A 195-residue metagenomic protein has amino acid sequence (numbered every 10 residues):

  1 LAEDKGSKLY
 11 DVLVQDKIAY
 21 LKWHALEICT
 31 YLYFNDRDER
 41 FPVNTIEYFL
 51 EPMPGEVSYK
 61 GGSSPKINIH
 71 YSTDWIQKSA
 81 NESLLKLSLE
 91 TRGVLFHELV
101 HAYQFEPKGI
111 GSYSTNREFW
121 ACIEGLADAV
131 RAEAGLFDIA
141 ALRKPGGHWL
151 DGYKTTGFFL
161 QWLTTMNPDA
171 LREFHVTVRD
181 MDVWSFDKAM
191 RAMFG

Functional and structural regions predicted by a protein language model:
S7-D74: Auxiliary, metal-adjacent structural segments of Zn-dependent hydrolase domains
C29-F49, I110-E118, I139-P145, A170-V178: Surface-exposed patches in mature extracellular/periplasmic domains of secreted proteins
G61-S79, T115-F119, D138-L142: Lumenal/extracellular "mature" regions of secretory-pathway glycan-modifying transferases
D74-L95, I110-F119: Short pre-active-site segment immediately N-terminal to the catalytic Zn-binding motif
G93-E106, E124-D128: Active-site recognition of the HExxH zinc-binding catalytic motif
Y103, P107-K108, G135-I139: Membrane-helix exit/interface motif
S114-G157: Post-HExxH zinc-binding segment in Zn-dependent metallohydrolases
T156-G195: Pan-zinc metallopeptidase signature
